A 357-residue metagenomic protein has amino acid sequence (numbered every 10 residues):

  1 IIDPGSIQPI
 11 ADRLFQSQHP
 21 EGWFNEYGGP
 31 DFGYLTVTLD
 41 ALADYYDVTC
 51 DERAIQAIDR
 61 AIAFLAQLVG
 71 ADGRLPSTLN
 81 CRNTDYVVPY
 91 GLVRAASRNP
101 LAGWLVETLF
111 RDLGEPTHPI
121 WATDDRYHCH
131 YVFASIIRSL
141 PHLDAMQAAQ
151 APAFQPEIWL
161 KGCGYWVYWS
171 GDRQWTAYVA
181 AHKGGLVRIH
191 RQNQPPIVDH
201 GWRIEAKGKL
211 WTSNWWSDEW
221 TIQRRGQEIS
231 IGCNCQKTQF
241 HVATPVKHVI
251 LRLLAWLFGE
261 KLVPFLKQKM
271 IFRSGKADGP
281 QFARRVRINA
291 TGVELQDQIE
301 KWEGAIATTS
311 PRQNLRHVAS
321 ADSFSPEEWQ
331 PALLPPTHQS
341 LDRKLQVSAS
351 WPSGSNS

Functional and structural regions predicted by a protein language model:
I1-I55, C81-Y90: Aromatic-lined, polymer-binding surfaces characteristic of secreted/periplasmic polysaccharide-degrading enzymes
D3, A43, D47, D51 (+6 more regions): Serine/threonine-rich low-complexity intrinsically disordered regions
R53-A319: Extended polysaccharide-engagement surfaces of secreted carbohydrate-active enzymes
W302-S357: Beta-strand-rich recognition/accessory modules
